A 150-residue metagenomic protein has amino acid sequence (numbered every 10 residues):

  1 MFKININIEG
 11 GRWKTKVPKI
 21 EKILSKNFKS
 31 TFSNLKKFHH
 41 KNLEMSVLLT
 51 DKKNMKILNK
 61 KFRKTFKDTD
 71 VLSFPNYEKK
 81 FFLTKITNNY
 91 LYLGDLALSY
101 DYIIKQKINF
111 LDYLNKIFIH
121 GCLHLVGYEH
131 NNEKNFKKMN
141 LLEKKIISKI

Functional and structural regions predicted by a protein language model:
M1-N115, L123-I150: An acidic/histidine-cluster motif and surrounding catalytic segment that typifies divalent-metal-assisted enzyme active
